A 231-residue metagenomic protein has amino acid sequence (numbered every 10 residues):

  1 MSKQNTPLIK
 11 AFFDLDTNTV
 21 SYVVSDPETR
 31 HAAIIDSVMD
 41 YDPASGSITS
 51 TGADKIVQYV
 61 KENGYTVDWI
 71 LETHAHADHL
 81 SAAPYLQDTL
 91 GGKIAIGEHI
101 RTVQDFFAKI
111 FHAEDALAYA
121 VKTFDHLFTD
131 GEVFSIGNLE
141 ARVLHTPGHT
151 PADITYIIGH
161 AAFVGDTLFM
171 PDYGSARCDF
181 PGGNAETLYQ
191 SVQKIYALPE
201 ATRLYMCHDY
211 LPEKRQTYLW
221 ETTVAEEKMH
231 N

Functional and structural regions predicted by a protein language model:
M1-K3: C-terminal regulatory/interaction regions
N5-N63, T155-V164, P171: Conserved beta-strand hairpin/beta-sheet module of binuclear metal-dependent hydrolase folds, prominently
K10, A33, L71, A95 (+4 more regions): Hydrophobic/aromatic beta-strand patches that form the interior of the parallel beta-sheet core in alpha/beta enzyme
F12, V24, G131-I136, H208: Short acidic-hydrophobic surface loop/beta-edge motif
D14-N18, H76-A77, P147-H149: Short beta->alpha connector loops
V24, T73, T146: Conserved S/T- and glycine-rich ATP-binding loop of Class I adenylate-forming
R30, S37-P43, F111, L117-T123 (+3 more regions): Metallo-beta-lactamase
M39-L139, M229: Active-site HxH/HxHxD metal-binding segment of metal-dependent hydrolases
